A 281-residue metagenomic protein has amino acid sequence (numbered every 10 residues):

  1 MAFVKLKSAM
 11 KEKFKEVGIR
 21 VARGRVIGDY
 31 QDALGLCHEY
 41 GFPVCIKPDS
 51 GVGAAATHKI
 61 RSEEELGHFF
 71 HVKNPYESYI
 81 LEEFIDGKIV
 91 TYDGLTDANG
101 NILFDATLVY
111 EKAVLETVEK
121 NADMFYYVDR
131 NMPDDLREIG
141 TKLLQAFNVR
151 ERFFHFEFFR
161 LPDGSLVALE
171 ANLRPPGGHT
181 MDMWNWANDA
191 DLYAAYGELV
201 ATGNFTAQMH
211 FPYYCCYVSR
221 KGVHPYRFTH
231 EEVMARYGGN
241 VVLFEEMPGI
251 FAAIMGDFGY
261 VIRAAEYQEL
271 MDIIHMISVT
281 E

Functional and structural regions predicted by a protein language model:
A2-A9, A54-A56, L115-T117, F228-T229 (+1 more regions): Short, charged, surface-exposed secondary-structure boundary motifs
F3-G87, D97-N101, Y126-E138, K142 (+1 more regions): Active-site nucleotide/adenylate-binding loops and adjacent lid/helix of ATP-dependent enzymes
G18-I19, F147-V149, R236-G239: Short secondary-structure junctions
P48-D49, T117-V118, F251-M255: Short, flexible turn/loop "capping" segments at secondary-structure junctions
T57-K59, I80, A168, Y217 (+1 more regions): Conserved hydrophobic/aromatic beta-strand scaffold that supports enzyme active sites
K73-S78, E83-Y126, D134-L166, N172-T180 (+1 more regions): Phosphate-binding core of ATP-grasp and ATP-grasp-like enzymes
R174-A195: ATP-dependent carboxylate-activation loops
A195-E281: Peripheral (often C-terminal) accessory segments that flank ATP-dependent C-N-forming ligase machineries
